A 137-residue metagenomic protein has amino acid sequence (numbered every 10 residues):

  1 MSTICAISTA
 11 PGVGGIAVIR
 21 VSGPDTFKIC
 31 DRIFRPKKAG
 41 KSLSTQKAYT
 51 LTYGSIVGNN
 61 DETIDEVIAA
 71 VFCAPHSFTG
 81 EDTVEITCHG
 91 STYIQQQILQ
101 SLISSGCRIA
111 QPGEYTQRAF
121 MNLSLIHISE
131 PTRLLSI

Functional and structural regions predicted by a protein language model:
M1-S129: A glycine-rich (often HGG/GG-containing) alpha/beta subdomain
H127-I137: Single conserved hydrophobic/aromatic residue that forms the stacking wall/gate of nucleotide- or nucleobase-binding
